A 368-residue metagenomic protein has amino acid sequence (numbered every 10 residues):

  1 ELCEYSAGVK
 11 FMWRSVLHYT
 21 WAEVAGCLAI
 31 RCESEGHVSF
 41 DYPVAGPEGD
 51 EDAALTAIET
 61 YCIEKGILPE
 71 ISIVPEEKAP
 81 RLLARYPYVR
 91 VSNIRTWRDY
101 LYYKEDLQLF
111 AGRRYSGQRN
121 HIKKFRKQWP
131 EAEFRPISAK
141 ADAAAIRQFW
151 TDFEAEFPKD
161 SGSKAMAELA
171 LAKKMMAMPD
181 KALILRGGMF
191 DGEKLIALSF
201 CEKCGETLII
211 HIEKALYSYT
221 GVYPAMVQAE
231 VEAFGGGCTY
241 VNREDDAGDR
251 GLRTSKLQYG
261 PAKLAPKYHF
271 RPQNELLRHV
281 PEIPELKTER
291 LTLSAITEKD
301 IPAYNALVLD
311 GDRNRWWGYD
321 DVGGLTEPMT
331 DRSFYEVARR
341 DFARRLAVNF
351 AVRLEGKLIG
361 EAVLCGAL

Functional and structural regions predicted by a protein language model:
E4-K78, F190-Y219, L364-A367: Conserved donor-binding loop and adjoining core beta-sheet/short helix segment in diverse acyl/aminoacyl transferases
E4-W21, S163-L183, G323-L346: Active-site rim helix/loop that mediates acceptor-substrate recognition in acyltransferases
Y19, I184-G188, L198, A347-A351 (+1 more regions): Short hydrophobic/aromatic beta-strand element in the GNAT-like acyltransferase core that lines or flanks the acyl-donor
P87-G162: Acyltransferase donor/substrate-recognition loop-hinge adjacent to the catalytic core
S92-Y100, A262-L276: Conserved catalytic-core motifs of GNAT/GCN5-like acyltransferases
K140-D152, F157, S161, A165 (+1 more regions): GNAT-family acyltransferases
D142-K194: Short, conserved active-site entrance elements at the starts or edges of catalytic domains
L183-R271: Aromatic (often tryptophan-rich) hydrophobic motifs at membrane interfaces
